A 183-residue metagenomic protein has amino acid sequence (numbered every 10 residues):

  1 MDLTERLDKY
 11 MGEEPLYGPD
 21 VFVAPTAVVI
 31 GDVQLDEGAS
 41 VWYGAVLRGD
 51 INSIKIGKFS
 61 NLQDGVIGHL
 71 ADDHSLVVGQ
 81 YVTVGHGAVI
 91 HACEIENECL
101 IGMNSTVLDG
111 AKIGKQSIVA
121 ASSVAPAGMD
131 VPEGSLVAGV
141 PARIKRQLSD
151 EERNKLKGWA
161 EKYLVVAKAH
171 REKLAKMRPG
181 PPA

Functional and structural regions predicted by a protein language model:
M1-Y17, D50, K58, D64-V66 (+3 more regions): Glycine-rich hexapeptide-repeat left-handed beta-helix
G12, L16-N61, G65-L70: A positional/architectural concept
